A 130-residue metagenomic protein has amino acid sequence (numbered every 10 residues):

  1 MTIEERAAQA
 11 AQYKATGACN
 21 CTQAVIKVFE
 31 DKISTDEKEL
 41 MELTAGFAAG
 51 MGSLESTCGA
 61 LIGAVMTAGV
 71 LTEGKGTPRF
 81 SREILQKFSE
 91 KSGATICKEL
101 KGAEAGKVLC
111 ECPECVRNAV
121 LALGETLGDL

Functional and structural regions predicted by a protein language model:
M1-K14: Polybasic, low-complexity association/targeting segments
T2-I3, R82-L130: C-terminal binding/interaction regions
A10, V25, F29, L43-A48 (+2 more regions): Short alpha-helical scaffolding segments that buttress acidic/His motifs in well-ordered protein cores
A15-T35, E83-K87: An acidic intrinsically disordered interaction segment
I26-A45, E90-C97: Acidic-glycine-rich active-site phosphate/pyrophosphate-binding loop
K27-D31, M66-E73, L121-E125: Short glycine/serine- and small hydrophobic-enriched flexible loop segments
D31-E42, V70-E83: Phosphate-handling active-site elements
F47-V70: Glycine/serine-rich anion-binding loops at beta->alpha junctions that coordinate negatively charged ligand groups
